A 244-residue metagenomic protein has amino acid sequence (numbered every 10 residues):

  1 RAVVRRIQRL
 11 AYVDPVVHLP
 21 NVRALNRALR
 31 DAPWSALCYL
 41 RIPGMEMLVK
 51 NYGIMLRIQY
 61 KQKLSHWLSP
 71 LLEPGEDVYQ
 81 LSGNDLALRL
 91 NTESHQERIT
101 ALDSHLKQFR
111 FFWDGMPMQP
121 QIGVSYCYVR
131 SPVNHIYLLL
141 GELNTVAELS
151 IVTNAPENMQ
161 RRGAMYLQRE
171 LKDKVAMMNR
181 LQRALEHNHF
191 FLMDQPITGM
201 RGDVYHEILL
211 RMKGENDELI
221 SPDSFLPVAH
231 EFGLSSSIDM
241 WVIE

Functional and structural regions predicted by a protein language model:
Q8-A36, P43-S69, Y79-G83, Q96 (+3 more regions): Conserved long alpha-helical elements within nucleotide-processing catalytic cores of c-di-GMP signaling and class III
A24, A28, G44, Y166-V228: Active-site core of bacterial EAL-family cyclic-dinucleotide phosphodiesterase domains
E46-L48, S94-A101, H135-L138: Short, conserved charged micro-motifs
S65-P70, Q96-M116, N144, V242-E244: Alpha-helical scaffold within the catalytic cores of cyclic-nucleotide enzymes
Q80-R89, Q108, F112-E148, P156-A164: A short glycine-enriched loop-to-beta-strand structural element that forms part of the catalytic core of nucleotide
R89-E93, V129-S131, K213, H230: Residue-level recognition of strand-loop junctions within catalytic nucleotide-signaling folds
P132-I136, T145-F191, A229-G233: C-di-GMP signaling machinery
V204-E207, G214, L234-E244: Catalytic core of bacterial c-di-GMP phosphodiesterases, primarily the EAL and HD-GYP domains, capturing alpha-helical
